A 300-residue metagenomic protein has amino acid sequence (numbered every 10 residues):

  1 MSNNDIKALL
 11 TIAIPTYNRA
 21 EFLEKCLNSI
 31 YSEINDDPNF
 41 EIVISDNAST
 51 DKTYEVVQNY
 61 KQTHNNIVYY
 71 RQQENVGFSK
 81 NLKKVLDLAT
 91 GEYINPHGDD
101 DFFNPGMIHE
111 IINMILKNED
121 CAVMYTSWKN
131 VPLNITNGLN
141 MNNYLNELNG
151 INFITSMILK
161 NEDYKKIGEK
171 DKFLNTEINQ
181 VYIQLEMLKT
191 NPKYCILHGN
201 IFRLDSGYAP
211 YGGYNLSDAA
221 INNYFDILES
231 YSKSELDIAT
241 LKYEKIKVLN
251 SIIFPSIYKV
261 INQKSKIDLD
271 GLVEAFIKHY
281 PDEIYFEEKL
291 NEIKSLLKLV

Functional and structural regions predicted by a protein language model:
L9-T11, E41: Cell-envelope/extracellular polymer assembly enzymes that use nucleotide-activated donors
R19-E33: Short, well-formed alpha-helical segments that are part of the catalytic scaffolds of diverse glycosyltransferases
D46-E55, E74, G98: A conserved acidic beta->alpha catalytic loop
Q72-A89: Glycine-rich, basic loop-to-helix element that forms the pyrophosphate-binding segment of sugar-nucleotide handling
I94: Short aromatic/hydrophobic "clamp" motif used to bind/position activated sugar donors
F102, G106-G138: Conserved donor NDP-sugar-binding/catalytic core segment of glycosyltransferases
G138-A220: Conserved nucleotide-sugar donor-binding catalytic segment
G212-I238, V260-Y280: Catalytic core of nucleotide-sugar-dependent glycosyltransferases
